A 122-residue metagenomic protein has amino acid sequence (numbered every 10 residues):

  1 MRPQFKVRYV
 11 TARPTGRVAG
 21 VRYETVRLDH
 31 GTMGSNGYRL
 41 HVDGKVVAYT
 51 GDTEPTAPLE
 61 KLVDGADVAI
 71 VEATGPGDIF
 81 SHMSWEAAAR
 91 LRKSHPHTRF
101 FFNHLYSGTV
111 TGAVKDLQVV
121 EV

Functional and structural regions predicted by a protein language model:
M1-F5, T111: Active-site HxH/HxHxD metal-binding segment of metal-dependent hydrolases
Q4-K6, G20, H97, D116: A generic structural signal for alpha->beta connector loops
R8-K61, V120-V122: Core dinuclear metal-dependent hydrolase active-site scaffold
E54-V122: Cap/insert and terminal regions of metallo-dependent hydrolase folds
